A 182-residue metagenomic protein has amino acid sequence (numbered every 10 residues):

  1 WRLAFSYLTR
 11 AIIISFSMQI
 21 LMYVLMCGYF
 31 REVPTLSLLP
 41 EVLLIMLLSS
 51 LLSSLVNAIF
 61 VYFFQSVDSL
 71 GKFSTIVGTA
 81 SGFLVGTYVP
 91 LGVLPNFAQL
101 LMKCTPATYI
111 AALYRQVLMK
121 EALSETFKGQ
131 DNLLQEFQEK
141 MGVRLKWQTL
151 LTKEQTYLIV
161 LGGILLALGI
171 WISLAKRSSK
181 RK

Functional and structural regions predicted by a protein language model:
W1-R2: Short helix-to-coil transition segments within interhelical loops that connect adjacent transmembrane helices
F5-S74, T79-S81: Alpha-helical transmembrane segments and their short interhelical loops
V24-L36, F63-V67, L91-P95, V117 (+3 more regions): Membrane-interface elements of multi-pass transporters and channels
R31-E32, Y88-V89, A112, G129 (+1 more regions): Short alpha-helix boundary/capping motifs
L38, V67-D68, A98, L150-L158: Membrane-interface helix-boundary signature
S49, C104-A107, G163-L165: Hydrophobic alpha-helical membrane-embedded or membrane-associated segments
F64-V117, E121: Transmembrane helix segments
L118-E121, E125-K182: Junction motif at the cytosolic side of a transmembrane helix
